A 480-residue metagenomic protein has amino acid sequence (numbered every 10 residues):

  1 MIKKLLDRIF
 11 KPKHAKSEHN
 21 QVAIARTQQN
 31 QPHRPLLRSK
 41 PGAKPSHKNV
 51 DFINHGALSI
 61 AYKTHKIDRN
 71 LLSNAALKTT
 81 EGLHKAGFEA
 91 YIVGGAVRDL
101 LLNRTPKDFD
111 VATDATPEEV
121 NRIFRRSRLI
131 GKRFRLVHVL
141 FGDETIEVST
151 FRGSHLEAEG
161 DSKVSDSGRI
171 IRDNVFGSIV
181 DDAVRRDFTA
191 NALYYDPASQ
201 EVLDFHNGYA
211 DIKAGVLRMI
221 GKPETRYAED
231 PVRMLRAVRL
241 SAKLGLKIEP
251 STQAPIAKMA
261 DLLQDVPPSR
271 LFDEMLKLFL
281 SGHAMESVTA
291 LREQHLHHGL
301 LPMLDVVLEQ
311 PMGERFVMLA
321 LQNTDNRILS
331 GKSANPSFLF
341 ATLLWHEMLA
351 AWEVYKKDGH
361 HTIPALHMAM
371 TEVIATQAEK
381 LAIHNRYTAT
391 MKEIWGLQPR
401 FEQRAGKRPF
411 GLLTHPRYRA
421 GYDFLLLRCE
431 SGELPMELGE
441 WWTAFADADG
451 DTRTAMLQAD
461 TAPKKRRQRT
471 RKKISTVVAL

Functional and structural regions predicted by a protein language model:
M1-L480: Catalytic cores of the polymerase beta-like nucleotidyltransferase superfamily and closely associated nucleotide
